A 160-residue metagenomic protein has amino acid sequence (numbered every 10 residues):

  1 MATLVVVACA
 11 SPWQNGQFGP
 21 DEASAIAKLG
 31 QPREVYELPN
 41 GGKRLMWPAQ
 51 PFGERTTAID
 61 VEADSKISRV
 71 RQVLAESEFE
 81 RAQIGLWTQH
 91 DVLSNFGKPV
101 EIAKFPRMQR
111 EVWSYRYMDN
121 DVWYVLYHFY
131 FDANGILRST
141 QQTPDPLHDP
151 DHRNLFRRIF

Functional and structural regions predicted by a protein language model:
M1-A2: Sec-dependent signal peptide recognition, specifically the positively charged N-region followed immediately by
V5-A8: C-terminal motif of bacterial Sec signal peptides marking the signal peptidase cleavage site
A10-F160: Residues within mature, well-folded domains
